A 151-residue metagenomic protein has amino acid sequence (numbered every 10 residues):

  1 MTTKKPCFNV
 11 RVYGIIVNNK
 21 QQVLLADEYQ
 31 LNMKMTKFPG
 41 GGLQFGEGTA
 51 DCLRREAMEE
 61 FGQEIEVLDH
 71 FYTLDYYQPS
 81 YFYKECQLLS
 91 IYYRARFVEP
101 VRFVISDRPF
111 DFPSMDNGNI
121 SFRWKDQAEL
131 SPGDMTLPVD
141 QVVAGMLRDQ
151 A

Functional and structural regions predicted by a protein language model:
M1-F38, F97: N-terminal strand-loop-strand
K4-F8, M35, Y83-L89, S114-N119: A generic structural micro-feature
I15, Y92-R94, W124: Conserved hydrophobic/aromatic beta-strand scaffold that supports enzyme active sites
V17-Q22, L31-N32, Q44-F45, T73-Q78 (+1 more regions): Short, charged/polar surface micro-motifs in flexible loops or helix N-caps
F38-Y72: The catalytic Nudix box helix
Q78-D107, M146: Active-site-adjacent beta-strand/loop module that shapes the phosphate/pyrophosphate-binding cleft
V104-V142: NUDIX/MutT-family hydrolases
V142-A151: Acidic/histidine-enriched, glycine/proline-rich intrinsically disordered or flexible terminal extensions
